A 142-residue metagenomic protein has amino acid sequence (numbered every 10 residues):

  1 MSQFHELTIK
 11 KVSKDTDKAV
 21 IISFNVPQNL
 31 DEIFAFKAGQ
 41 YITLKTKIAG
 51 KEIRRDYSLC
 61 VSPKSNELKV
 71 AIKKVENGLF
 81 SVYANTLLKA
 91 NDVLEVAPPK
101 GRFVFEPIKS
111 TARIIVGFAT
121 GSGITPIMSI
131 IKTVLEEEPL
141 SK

Functional and structural regions predicted by a protein language model:
S2-D92, A97, R113: Ferredoxin-reductase
V82-K142: FNR/FR-type flavoprotein reductase catalytic core
